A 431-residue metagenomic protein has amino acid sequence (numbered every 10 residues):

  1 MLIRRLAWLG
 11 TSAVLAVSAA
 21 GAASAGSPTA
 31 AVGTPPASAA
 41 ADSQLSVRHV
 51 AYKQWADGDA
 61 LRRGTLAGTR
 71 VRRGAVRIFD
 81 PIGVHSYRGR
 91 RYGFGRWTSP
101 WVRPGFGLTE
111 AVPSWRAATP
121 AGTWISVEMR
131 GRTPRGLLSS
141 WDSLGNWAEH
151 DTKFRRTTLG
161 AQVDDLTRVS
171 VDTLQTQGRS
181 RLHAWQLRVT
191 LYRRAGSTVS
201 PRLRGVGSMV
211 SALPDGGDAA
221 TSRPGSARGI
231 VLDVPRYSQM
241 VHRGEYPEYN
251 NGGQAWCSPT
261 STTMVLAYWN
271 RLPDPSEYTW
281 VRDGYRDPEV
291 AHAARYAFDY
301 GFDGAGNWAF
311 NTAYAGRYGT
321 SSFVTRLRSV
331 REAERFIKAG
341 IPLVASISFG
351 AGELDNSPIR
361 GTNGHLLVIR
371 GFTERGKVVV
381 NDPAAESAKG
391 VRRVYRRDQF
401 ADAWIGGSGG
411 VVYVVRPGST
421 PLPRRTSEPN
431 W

Functional and structural regions predicted by a protein language model:
M1-A37: Secretory targeting and sorting signals
W8, H49-R90, W101-F106, G122 (+8 more regions): Noncatalytic regulatory segments and standalone regulatory/sensor domains
L15, G33-A60: Intrinsically disordered, low-structural-confidence terminal and linker regions
D42, R48, L137-A161: Trp- and S/T/G-rich repeat-edge/linker motifs of beta-rich repeat architectures
R90-Y92, S99, W280-W431: Conserved active-site-adjacent core of cysteine acyl-enzyme catalytic domains
F106-T119, F349: A short beta-strand element within beta-rich, extracytoplasmic domains of secreted/secretory-pathway proteins
T158-L182, R335: Short, surface-exposed tryptophan/glycine-enriched loops that mediate extracellular molecular recognition
T190-G304, N430-W431: Active-site-adjacent structural segments surrounding the nucleophilic cysteine of cysteine proteases and isopeptidases
